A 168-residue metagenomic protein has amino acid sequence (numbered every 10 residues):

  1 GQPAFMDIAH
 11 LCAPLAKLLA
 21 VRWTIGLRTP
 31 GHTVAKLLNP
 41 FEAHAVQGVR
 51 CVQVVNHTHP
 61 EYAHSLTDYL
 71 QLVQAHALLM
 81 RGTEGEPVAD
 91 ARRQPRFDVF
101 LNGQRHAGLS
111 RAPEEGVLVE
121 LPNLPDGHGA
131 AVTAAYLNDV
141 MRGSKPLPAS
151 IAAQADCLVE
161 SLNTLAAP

Functional and structural regions predicted by a protein language model:
G1-P168: Glycine-rich anion-binding loops and their surrounding alpha/beta cores
